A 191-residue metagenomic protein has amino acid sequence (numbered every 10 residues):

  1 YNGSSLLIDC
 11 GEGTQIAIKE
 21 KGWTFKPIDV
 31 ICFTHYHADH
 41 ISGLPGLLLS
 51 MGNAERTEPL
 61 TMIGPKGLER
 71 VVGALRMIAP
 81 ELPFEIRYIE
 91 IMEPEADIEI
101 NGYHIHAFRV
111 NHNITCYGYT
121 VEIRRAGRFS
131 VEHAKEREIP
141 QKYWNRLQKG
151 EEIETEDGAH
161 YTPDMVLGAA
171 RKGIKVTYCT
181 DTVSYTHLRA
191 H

Functional and structural regions predicted by a protein language model:
Y1-W23, T57-P59, Y119-V121, A170-Y178: Conserved beta-strand hairpin/beta-sheet module of binuclear metal-dependent hydrolase folds, prominently
E12-I63, R87-M92: Active-site metal-binding motif and surrounding structural segment of the metallo-beta-lactamase
H37, G67, V183: Catalytic metal-binding/acid-base residues of hydrolase active sites
V72-R76: A gly/proline- and charged-residue-enriched helix-loop-helix capping module
E81-I86: A glycine-rich helix N-cap at a beta->alpha junction
E95-I100, I153: Short acidic-hydrophobic surface loop/beta-edge motif
Y103-Y178, T182-Y185: Active-site-proximal loop/helix segment associated with metal-binding centers of metalloenzymes
T186-H191: Conserved small/polar residues in nucleotide/adenosyl-binding loops
